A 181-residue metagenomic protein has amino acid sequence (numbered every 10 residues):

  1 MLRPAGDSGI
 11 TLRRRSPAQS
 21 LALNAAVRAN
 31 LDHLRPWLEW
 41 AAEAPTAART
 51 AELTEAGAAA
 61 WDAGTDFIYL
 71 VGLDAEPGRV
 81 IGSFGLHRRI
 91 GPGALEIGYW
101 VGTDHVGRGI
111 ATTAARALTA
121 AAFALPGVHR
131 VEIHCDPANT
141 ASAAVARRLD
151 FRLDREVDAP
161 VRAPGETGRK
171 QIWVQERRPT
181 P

Functional and structural regions predicted by a protein language model:
M1-A22, A26-H33, I68-P181: Acyl-donor (CoA/ACP) binding surface of acyl/acetyltransferases
R35-E55: Conserved GNAT-fold acetyl-CoA-binding loop/helix
E39-A42, A63, G102, Q175: Intrinsic disorder/low-complexity segments enriched in polar/charged and small flexible residues
A42-A44, E55-L70: A short helix-loop-beta-strand connector motif used in the catalytic cores of GNAT acetyltransferases and, in some
